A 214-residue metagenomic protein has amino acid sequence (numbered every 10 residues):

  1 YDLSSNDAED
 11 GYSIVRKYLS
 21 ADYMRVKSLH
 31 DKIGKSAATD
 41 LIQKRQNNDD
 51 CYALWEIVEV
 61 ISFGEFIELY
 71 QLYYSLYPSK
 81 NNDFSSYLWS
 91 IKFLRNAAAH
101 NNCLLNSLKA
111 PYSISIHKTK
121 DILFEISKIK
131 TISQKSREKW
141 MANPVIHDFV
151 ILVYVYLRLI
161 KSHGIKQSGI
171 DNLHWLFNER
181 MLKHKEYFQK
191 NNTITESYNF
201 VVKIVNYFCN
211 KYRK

Functional and structural regions predicted by a protein language model:
Y1-D83, L105-N106, V155-G169: Short, contiguous, well-structured surface segments enriched in hydrophobic/aromatic residues
N48, L94-R95: Homeobox/homeodomain signature
I57, I67-F93, H100-K214: Polyanionic, low-complexity intrinsically disordered segments
